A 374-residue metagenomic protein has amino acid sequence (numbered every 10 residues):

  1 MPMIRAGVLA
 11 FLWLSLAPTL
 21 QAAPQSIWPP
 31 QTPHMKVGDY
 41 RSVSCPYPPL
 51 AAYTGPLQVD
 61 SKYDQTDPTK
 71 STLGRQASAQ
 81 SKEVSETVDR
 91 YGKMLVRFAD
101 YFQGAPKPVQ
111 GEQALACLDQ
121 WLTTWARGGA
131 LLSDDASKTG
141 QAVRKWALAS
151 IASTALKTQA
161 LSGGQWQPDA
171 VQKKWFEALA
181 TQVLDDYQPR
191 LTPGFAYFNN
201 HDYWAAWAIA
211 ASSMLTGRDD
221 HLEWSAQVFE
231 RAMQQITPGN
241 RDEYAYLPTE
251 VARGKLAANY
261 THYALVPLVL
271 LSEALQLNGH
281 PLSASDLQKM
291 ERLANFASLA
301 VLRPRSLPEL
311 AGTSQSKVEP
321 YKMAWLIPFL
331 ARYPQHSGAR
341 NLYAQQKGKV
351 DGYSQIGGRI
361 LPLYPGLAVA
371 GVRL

Functional and structural regions predicted by a protein language model:
M1-I4: N-terminal secretory signal peptides that target proteins for export/translocation
G7-A17: Bacterial N-terminal signal peptides
P18-A22: Sec/Tat signal peptide C-region and signal peptidase I cleavage site
A23-T192, Y203, S272-A274, A284-L374: Extracellular glycan-targeting catalytic surfaces
Q141-S150, T154-T261: Active-site cradle of extracellular carbohydrate-active enzymes
E243-K255, L277-L293: A beta-strand-loop signature enriched in Asp, Gly, Thr, and Trp that corresponds to the sialidase/neuraminidase Asp-box
